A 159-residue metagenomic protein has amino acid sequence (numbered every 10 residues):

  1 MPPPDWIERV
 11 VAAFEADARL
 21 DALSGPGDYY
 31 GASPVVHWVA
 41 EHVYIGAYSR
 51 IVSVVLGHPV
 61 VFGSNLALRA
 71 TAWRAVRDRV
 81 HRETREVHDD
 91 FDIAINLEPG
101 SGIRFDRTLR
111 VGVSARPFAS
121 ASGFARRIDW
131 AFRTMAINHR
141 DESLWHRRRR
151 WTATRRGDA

Functional and structural regions predicted by a protein language model:
M1-W6, L68, D89: Hydrophobic/aromatic residue at the end of a short beta strand that borders the catalytic acidic motif
P4-V36: Conserved donor NDP-sugar-binding/catalytic core segment of glycosyltransferases
A22-P26, R107, V113-S114: Short glycine/serine/threonine-enriched helix-capping/active-site loop that flanks the nucleotide-sugar donor pocket
G25-Y29, H37-P59: Short, flexible, basic/aromatic active-site loop/helix in glycosyltransferases
H42-G46, S122-R150, R155: Catalytic core of nucleotide-sugar-dependent glycosyltransferases
V61-R77: Conserved nucleotide-sugar donor-binding and metal-coordinating catalytic region shared by glycosyltransferases
T84-I93: Acidic donor-binding loop at a coil-to-helix junction in glycosyltransferase catalytic cores that engages
A94-G112: Catalytic donor-sugar/metal-binding loop of nucleotide-sugar-dependent glycosyltransferases
